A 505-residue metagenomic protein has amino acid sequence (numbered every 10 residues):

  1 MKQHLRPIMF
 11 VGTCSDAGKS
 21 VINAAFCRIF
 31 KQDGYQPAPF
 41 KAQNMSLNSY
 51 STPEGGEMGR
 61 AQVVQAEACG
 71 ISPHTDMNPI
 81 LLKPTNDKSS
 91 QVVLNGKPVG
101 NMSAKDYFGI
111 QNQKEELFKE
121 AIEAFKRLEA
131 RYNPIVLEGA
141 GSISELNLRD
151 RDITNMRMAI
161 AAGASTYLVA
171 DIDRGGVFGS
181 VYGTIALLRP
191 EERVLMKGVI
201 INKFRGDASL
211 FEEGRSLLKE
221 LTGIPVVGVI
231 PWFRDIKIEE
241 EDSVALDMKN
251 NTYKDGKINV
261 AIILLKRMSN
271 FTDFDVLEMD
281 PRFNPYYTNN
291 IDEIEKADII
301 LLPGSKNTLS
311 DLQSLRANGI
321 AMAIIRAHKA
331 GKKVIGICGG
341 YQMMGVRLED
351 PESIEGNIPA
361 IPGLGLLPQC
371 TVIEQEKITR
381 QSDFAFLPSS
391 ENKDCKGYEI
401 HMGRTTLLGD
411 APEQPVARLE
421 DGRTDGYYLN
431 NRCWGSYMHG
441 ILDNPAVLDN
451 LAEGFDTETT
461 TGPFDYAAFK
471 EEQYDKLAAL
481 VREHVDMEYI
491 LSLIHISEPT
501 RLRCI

Functional and structural regions predicted by a protein language model:
K2-R326, K333, Q375-E376, F386-S497 (+1 more regions): Flexible phosphate-sensing "switch/lid" loops adjacent to ATP/NTP-binding sites across phosphate-transfer
R316, I320, M344, I358: Conserved, well-structured core segments that form the ligand-binding/active-site neighborhood of functional domains
C338: Catalytic nucleophile serine of serine hydrolases, specifically the conserved "nucleophile elbow" pentapeptide
Y341-Q342, L442: Short active-site segment of divalent metal-dependent hydrolases/proteases that encodes the spacing between
G345-G397: A conserved active-site-flanking secondary-structure segment within enzyme catalytic domains
